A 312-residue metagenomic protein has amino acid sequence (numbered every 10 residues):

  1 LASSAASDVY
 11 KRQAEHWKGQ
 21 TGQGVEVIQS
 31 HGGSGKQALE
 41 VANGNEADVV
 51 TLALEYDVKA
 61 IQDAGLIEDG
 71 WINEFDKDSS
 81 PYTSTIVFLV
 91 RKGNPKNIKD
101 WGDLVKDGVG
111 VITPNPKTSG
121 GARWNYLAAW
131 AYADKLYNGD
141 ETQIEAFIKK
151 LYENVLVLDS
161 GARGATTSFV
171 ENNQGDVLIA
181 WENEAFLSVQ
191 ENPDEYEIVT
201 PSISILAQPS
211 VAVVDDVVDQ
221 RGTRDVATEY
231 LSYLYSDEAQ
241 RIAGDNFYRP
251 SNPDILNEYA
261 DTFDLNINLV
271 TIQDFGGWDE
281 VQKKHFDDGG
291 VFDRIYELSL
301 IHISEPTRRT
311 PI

Functional and structural regions predicted by a protein language model:
L1-Y10, E305-T307, I312: Short, small-residue-biased leader/transition segments that mark boundaries at the very start of proteins
S3-S4, V90-K92, V109-Y137, Y152-V155 (+1 more regions): Short beta-strand->loop
S3-T118: N-terminal segment of the mature folded domain
A14-G22, A42-E46, E55, Q62-L66 (+9 more regions): Sec-exported extracytoplasmic/periplasmic mature domains
S80-T85, E145-Y152, L158-S160, E191-R224 (+1 more regions): Periplasmic-binding protein-like
G93-K99, T118, A131-G139, V217-D225: Short helix-loop capping/hinge motifs at secondary-structure junctions, enriched in acidic/polar residues
L136-S202: Ligand-binding pocket segment of bilobal, Venus flytrap-like solute-binding proteins
V218-L300, S304: Extracellular/periplasmic juxtamembrane helices and adjacent flexible linkers that interface with membrane partners
